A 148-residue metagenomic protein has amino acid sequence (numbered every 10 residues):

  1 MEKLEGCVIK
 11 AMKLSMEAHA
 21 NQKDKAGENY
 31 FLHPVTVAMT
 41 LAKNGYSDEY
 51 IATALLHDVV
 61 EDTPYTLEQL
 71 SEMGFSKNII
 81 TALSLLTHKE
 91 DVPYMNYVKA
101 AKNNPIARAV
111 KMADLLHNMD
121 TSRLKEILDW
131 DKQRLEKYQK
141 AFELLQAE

Functional and structural regions predicted by a protein language model:
M1-E148: Active-site helical microenvironments for divalent-metal-assisted chemistry
